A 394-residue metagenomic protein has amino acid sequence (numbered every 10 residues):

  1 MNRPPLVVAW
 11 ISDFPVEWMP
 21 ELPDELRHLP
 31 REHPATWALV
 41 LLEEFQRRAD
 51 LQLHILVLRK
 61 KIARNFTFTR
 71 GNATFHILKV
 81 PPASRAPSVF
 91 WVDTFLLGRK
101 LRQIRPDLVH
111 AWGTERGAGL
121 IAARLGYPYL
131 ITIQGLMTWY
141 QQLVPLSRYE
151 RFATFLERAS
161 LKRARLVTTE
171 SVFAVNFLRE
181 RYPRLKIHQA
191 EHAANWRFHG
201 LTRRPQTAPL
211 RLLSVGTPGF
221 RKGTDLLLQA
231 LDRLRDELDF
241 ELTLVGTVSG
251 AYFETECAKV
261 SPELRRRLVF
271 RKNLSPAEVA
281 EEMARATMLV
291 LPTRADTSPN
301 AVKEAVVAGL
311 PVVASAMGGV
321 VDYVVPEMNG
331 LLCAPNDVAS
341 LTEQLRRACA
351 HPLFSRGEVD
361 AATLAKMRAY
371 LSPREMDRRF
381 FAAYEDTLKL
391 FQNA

Functional and structural regions predicted by a protein language model:
M1-I62: N-terminal subdomain of nucleotide-sugar transferases
T36, G219-R233, A339: A conserved mid-protein helix/loop that constitutes part of the nucleotide-sugar donor-binding site
R148-V167: Membrane-proximal helix-turn-helix segments that form the acceptor-binding/catalytic region of lipid-linked
F173, A193: Carbohydrate-associated surface elements
T243-R267, R271, A277-E282: Short, structured helix-loop element that forms part of the nucleotide-activated donor/catalytic region
R294: Aromatic "clamp/platform" in nucleotide-sugar-dependent glycosyltransferases that forms part of the donor/acceptor
P311-A314: Short hydrophobic beta-strand element within catalytic cores of glycosyltransferases and related nucleotide-activated
P326-E327, L331-V338, R347-L353: Conserved acidic donor-binding segment of nucleotide-sugar-dependent glycosyltransferases
